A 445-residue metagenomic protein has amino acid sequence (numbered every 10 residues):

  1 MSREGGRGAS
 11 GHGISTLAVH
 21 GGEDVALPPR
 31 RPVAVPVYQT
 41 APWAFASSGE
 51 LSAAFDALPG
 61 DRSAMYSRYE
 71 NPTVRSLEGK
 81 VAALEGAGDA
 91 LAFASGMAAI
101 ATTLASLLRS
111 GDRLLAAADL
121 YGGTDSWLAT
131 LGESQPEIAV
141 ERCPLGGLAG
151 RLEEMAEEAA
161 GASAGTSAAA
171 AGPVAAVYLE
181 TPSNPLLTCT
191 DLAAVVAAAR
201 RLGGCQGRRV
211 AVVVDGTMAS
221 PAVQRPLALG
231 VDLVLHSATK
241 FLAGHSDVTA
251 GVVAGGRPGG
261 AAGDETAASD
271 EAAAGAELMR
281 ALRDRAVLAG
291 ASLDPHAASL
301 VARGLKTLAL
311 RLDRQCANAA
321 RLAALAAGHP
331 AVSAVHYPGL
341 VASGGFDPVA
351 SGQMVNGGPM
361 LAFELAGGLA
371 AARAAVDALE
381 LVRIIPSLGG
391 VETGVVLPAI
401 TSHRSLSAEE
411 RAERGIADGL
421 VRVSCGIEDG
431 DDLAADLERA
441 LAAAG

Functional and structural regions predicted by a protein language model:
M1-D61: N-terminal glycine-rich, Lys/His-bearing helix-loop that initiates the first secondary-structure elements of many
R3-G8, G22, A26, A90-E265 (+2 more regions): Conserved PLP-enzyme active-site core in the AAT-like
S15, G88, T130, E157-E158 (+2 more regions): PLP-dependent enzyme catalytic core of the Aspartate aminotransferase-like
E23, Q39-A46, M218, K240 (+6 more regions): Glycine-rich beta-alpha junction loops
L27, V332-V421, C425: Conserved C-terminal alpha-helix-loop-beta "cap" of PLP-dependent enzymes that closes/shapes the active-site mouth
P42, S47-A98, G123-L131: Conserved N-terminal alpha-helix of the aminotransferase class I/II PLP-enzyme fold
L282, R373-E380, D436-L441: Short amphipathic alpha-helices in soluble, non-transmembrane regions that often serve as interface/regulatory elements
